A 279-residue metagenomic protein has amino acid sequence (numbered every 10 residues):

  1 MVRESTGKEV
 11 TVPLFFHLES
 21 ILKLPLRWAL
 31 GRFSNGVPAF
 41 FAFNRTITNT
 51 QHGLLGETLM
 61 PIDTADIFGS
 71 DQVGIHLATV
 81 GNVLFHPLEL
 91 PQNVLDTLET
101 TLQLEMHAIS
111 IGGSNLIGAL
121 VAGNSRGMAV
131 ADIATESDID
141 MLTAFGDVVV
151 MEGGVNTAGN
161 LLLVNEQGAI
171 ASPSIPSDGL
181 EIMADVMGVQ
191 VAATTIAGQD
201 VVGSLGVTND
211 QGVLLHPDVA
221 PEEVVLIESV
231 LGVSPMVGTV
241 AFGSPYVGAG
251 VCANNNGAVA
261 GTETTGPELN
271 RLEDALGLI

Functional and structural regions predicted by a protein language model:
E4-L18: C-terminal catalytic core of Y-nucleophile DNA break-rejoin enzymes
G7, G31, G36, G53-G56: Residue-identity detector for glycine
F16-L18, S34, F41: Short hydrophobic targeting helices and cationic amphipathic motifs that mediate membrane/organellar targeting
F40-L59: Short, Lys/Arg-enriched N-terminal segments with co-localized hydrophobic residues within the first ~10-30 amino acids
G56-I279: The feature marks the mature, well-folded catalytic cores of soluble enzymes
